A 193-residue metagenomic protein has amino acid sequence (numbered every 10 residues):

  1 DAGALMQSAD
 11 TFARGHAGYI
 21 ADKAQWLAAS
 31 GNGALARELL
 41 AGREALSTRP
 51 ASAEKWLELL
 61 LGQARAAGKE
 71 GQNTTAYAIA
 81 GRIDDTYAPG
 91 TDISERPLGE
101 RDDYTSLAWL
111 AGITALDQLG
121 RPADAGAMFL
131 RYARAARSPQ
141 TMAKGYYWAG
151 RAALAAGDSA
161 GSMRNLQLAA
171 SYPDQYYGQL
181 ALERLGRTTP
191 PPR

Functional and structural regions predicted by a protein language model:
D1-R193: Extracytoplasmic and endomembrane cell-envelope/extracellular-matrix remodeling and assembly machinery
